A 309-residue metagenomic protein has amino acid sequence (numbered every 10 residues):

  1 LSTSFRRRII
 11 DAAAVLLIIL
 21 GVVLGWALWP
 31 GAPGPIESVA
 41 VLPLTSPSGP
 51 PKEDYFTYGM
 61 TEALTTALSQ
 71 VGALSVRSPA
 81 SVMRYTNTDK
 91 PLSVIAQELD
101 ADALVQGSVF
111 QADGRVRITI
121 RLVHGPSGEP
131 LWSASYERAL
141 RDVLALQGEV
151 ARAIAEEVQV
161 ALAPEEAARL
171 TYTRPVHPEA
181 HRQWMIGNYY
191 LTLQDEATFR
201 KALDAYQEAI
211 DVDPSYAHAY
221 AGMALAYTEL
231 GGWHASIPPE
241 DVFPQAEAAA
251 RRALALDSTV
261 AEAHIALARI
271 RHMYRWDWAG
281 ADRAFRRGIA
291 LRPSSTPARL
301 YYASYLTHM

Functional and structural regions predicted by a protein language model:
L1-S4: N-terminal intrinsically disordered, acidic low-complexity segments at the extreme N-terminus
R8-M309: Acidic, proline/glycine-rich low-complexity intrinsically disordered segments
